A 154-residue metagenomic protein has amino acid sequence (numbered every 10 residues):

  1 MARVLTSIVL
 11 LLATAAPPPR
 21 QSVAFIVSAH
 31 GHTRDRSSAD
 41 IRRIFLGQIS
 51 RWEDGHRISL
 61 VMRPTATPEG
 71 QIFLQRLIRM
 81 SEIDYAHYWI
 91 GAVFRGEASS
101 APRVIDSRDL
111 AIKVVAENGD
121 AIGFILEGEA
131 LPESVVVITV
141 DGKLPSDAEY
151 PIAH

Functional and structural regions predicted by a protein language model:
A2-S7: Sec-dependent signal peptide recognition, specifically the positively charged N-region followed immediately by
V9-P17: Hydrophobic h-region of N-terminal signal peptides that target proteins for export in Gram-negative bacteria
P18-H154: Exported/periplasmic ABC-transporter solute-binding proteins
